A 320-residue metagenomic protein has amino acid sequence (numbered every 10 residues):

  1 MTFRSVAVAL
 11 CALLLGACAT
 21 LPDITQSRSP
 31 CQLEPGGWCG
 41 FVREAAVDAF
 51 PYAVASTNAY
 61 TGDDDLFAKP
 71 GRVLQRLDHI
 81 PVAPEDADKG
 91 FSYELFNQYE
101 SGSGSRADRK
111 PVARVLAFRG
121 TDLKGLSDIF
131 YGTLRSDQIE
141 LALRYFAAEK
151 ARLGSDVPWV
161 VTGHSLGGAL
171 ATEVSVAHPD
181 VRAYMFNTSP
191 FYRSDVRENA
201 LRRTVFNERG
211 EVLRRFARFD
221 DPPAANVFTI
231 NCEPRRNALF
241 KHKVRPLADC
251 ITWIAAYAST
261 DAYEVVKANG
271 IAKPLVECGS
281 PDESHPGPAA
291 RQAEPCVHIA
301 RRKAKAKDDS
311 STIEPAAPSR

Functional and structural regions predicted by a protein language model:
M1-V8: Bacterial N-terminal signal peptides that target proteins for export
G16-A17: C-terminal motif of bacterial Sec signal peptides marking the signal peptidase cleavage site
T20-S27, A107-A113, D156, D180-R320: Serine hydrolase/lipase
T25-Y52: Post-signal peptide N-terminal segment of mature Sec-exported envelope proteins
T61-T162, P179-Y184, S189-N199, A217: A conserved cap/lid and substrate-binding interface adjacent to the catalytic center of lipid-processing enzymes
G163-G167, A171: Gly/Ala-rich beta-loop-alpha elbow adjacent to hydrolase catalytic centers
T172-A177: Short glycine-enriched nucleophile-adjacent loop and the immediately C-terminal alpha-helix near the catalytic center
